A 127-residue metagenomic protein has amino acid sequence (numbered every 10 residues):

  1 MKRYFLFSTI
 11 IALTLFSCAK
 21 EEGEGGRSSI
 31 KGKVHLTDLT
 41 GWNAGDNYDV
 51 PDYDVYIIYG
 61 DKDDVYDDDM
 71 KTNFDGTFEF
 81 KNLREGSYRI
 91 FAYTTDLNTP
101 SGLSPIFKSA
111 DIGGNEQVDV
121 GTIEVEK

Functional and structural regions predicted by a protein language model:
M1-Y4: Positively charged n-region of N-terminal signal peptides that target proteins for export
T14-S17: C-terminal motif of bacterial Sec signal peptides marking the signal peptidase cleavage site
S28-D38: A short, amphipathic beta-strand motif
Y48-D69: Short amphipathic beta-strand segments in non-cytosolic proteins
K62-M70, T99-I106: Surface-exposed loop/edge segments in extracytoplasmic proteins
N73-N82: Short, surface-exposed beta-strand/beta-hairpin micro-motifs centered on an aromatic residue
G86-A92: A short tyrosine-centered beta-strand micro-motif
T95-G121, V125-K127: Structured interaction patches on ligand/partner-binding surfaces of diverse proteins
